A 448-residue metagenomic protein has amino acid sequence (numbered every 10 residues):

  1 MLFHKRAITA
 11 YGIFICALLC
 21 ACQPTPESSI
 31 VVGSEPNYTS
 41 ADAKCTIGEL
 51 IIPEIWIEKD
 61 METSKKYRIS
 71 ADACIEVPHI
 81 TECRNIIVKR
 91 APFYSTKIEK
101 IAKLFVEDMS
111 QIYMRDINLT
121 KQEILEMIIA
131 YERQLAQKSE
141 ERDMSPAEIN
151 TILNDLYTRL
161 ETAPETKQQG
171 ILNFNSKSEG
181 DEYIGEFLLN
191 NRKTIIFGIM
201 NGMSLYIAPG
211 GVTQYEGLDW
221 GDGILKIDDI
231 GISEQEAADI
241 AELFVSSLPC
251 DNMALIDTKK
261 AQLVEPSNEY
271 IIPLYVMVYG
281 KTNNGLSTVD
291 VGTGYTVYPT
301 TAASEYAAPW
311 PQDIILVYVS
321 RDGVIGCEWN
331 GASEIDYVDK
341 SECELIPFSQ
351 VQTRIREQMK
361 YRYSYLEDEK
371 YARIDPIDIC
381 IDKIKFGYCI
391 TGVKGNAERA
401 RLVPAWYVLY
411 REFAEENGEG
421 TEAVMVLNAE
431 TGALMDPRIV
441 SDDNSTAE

Functional and structural regions predicted by a protein language model:
L2-S28: Sec-dependent N-terminal signal peptides of Gram-positive bacterial secreted proteins and lipoproteins
C16, C20-C22, C45, C74 (+6 more regions): Generic recognition of cysteine residues
C22-Y306, D442-A447: Preferential activation on post-signal-peptide N-terminal prodomains/segments of secreted or lumenal proteins
Y94, S233, I346-P347, N428: Helix N-cap and loop-to-helix transition residues
G185, I315, W406, A423-M425: Residue-level detector of beta-strand structural context in well-folded domains
R192, M200-M203, V317-I325, R401-V403 (+1 more regions): Short, solvent-exposed coil/turn segments at beta-strand boundaries
A238-E416: Segments that shape or occlude catalytic/ligand-binding pockets
E398-P404, R411-E448: C-terminal soluble interaction/assembly domains
